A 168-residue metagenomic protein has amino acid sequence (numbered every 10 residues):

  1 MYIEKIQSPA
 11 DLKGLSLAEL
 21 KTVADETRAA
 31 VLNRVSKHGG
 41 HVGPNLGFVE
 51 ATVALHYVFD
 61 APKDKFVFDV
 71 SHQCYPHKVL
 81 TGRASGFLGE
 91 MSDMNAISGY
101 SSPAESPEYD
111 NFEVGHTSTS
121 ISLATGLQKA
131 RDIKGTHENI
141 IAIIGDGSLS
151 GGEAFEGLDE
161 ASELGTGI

Functional and structural regions predicted by a protein language model:
M1-R34: Cofactor-/ligand-binding subdomain signature composed of acidic, glycine-rich, tryptophan-containing flexible loops
K13, K37, E108-Y109: A short, mixed-charge helix-start or loop-turn motif at secondary-structure junctions
N33-V42: Asp/Glu-centered strand-loop micro-motifs enriched in Gly/Pro and often flanked by an aromatic residue
H41-L164: Cofactor-binding active-site loop characterized by glycine-rich and histidine/acidic residues
